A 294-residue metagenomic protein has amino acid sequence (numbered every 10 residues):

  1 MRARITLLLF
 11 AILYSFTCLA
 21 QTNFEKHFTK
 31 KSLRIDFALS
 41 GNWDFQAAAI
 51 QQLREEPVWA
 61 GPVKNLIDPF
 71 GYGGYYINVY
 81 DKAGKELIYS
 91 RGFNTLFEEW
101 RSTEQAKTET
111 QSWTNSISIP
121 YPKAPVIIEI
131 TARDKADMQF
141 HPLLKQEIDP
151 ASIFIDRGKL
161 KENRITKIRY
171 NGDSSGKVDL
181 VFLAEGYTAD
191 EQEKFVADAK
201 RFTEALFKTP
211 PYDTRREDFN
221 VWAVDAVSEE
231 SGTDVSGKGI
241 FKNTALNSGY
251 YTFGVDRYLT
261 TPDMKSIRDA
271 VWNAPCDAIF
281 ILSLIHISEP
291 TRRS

Functional and structural regions predicted by a protein language model:
R2-L9: Sec-dependent signal peptide recognition, specifically the positively charged N-region followed immediately by
S15-T17: N-terminal signal peptide c-region/cleavage motif recognized by signal peptidases
Q21-N115: N-terminal prosegments of processed precursors
Y72-Y76, P125-I127, K177: Exposed beta-strand and adjacent loop surfaces of beta-rich binding modules that mediate intermolecular recognition
N115-S118, K123-K135: Short, aromatic- and glycine-rich surface loops/edge beta-strands on solvent-exposed regions
A136-P150: Edge beta-strands of extracellular beta-sandwich domains
A151-D213, E217, A223-V235, G239-F241 (+4 more regions): Fold-level signature of zinc-dependent metallopeptidase catalytic domains
I285-R293: Residue-level detector of conserved catalytic or cofactor/ligand-binding positions in enzyme active sites
